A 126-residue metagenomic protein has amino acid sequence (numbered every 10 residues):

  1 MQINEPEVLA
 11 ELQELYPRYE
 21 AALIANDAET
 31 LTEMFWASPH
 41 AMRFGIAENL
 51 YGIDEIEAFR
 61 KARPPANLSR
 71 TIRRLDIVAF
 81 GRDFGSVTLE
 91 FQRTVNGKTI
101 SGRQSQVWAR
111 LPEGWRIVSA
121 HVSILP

Functional and structural regions predicted by a protein language model:
M1-M34: Short, low-complexity N-terminal intrinsically disordered segments enriched in polar/charged residues
E11, I46, D54-K98: Surface-exposed, charged secondary-structure patches
L15, D27-T30, R60, R73 (+1 more regions): Hydrophobic alpha-helical segments typical of transmembrane helices and their membrane-interface/capping positions
Y19, L31-T32, H40-A41, G52 (+3 more regions): Hydrophobic pocket/interface hotspot
T32-E33, R43-F44, T71-I72, V118-S119: Short, hydrophobic secondary-structure boundary micro-motifs
F35-W36, F91-R93, H121-I124: Short beta-strand segments enriched in hydrophobic/aromatic residues within well-folded beta-rich domains
A41, L50, I124-P126: Flexible, glycine-rich phosphate/dinucleotide-binding loops and adjacent beta-alpha linkers at cofactor/substrate
S86, S101-P126: Short beta-strand edge/turn micro-motifs at domain boundaries
